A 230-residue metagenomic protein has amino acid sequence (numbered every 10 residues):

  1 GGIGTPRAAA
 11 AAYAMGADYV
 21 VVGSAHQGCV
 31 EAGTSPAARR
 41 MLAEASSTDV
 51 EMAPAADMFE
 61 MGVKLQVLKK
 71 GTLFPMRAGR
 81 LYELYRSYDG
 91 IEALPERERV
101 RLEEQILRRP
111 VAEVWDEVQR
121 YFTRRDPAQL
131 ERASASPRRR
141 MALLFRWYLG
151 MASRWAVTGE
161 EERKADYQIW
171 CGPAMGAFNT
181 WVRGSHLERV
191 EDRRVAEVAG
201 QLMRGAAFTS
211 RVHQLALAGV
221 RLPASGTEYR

Functional and structural regions predicted by a protein language model:
I3-V20: Catalytic cores of alpha/beta
H26-D49: C-terminal helical cap(s) of enzyme catalytic domains, especially alpha/beta-barrels
T48-V67: Phosphate/diphosphate-binding loops
G62-R230: C-terminal extensions of enzymes
